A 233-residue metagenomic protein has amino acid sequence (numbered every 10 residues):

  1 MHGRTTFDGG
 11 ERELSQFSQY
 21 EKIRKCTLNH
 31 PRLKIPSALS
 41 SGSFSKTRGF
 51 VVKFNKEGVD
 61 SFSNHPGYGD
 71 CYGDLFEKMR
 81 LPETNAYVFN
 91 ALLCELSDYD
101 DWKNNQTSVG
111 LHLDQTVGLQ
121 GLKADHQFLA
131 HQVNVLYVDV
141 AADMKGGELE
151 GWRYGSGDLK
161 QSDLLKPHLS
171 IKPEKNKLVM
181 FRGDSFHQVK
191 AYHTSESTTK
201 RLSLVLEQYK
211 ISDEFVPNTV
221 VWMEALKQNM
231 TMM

Functional and structural regions predicted by a protein language model:
M1-V109: Non-heme Fe(II)/2-oxoglutarate
E13, Q228-M233: C-terminal catalytic-base region of ester-bond hydrolases, centering on the histidine of the charge-relay
E83-M230: Catalytic core of non-heme Fe(II) oxygenases with the double-stranded beta-helix
